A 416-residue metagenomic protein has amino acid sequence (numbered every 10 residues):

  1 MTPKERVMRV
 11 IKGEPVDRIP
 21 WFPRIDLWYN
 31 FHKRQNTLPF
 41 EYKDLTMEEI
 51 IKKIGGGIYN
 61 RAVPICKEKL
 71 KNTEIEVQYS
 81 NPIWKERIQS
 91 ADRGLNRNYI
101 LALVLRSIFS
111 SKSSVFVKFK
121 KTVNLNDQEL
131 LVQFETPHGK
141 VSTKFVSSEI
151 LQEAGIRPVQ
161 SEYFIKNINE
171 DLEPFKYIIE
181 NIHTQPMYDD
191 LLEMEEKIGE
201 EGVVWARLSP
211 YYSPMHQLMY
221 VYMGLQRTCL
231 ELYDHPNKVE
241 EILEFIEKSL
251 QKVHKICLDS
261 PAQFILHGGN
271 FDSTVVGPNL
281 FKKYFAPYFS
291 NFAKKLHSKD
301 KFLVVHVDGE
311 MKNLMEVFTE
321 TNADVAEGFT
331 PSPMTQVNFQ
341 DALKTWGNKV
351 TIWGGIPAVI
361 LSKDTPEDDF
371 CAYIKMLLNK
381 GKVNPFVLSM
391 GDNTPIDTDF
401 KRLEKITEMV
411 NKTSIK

Functional and structural regions predicted by a protein language model:
M1-Y42, E135, K144, I165-K416: Active-site loop segments of alpha/beta catalytic cores
K4, W21, I51-G56, N60 (+3 more regions): N-acyltransferase acceptor-side catalytic subdomain
P15, K52-Y59, N126, P137-H138: Short, solvent-exposed loop/edge-beta patches enriched in aromatic
P23, N60-V63, R157-Q160: Cofactor-binding catalytic cores of oxidoreductases
I25-D26, A62-I65, F134-K140: Short, flexible beta-strand-to-coil junctions
L27, H32-K112: Segments that shape or occlude catalytic/ligand-binding pockets
M47, N126-L130, D190: Generic hydrophobic, aliphatic-rich segments that mediate packing or membrane embedding
E76-I178, E201: A contiguous, low-structure linker/loop signature
